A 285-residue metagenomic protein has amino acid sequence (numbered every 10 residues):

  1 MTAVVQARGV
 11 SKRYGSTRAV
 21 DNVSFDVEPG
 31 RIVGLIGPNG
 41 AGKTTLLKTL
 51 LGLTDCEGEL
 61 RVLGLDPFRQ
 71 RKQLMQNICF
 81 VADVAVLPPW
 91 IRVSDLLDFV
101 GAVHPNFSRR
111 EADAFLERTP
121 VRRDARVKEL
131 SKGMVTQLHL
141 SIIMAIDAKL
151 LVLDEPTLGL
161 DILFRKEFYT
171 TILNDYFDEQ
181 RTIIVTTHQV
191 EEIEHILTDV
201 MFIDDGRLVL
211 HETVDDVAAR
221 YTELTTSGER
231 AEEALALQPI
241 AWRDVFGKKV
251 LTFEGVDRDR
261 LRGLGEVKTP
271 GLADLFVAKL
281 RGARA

Functional and structural regions predicted by a protein language model:
P38-G42: Walker A (P-loop) phosphate-binding loop of ABC-type ATPase nucleotide-binding domains
L51: Helix-to-loop junction immediately C-terminal to a conserved catalytic motif
C56-R69, Q73-L74: Conserved ABC transporter NBD signature motif
A82-H139: ABC-family P-loop ATPase nucleotide-binding domains
L151-E155, L160: Catalytic Walker B motif of ABC-type/P-loop ATPase nucleotide-binding domains
E167-F253: ABC transporter nucleotide-binding domain
